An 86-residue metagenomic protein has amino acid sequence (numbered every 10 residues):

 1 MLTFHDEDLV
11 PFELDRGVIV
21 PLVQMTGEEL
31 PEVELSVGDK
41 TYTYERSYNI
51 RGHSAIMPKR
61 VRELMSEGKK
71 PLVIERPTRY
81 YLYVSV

Functional and structural regions predicted by a protein language model:
M1-V86: Acidic/polar low-complexity segments and flexible, solvent-exposed patches
